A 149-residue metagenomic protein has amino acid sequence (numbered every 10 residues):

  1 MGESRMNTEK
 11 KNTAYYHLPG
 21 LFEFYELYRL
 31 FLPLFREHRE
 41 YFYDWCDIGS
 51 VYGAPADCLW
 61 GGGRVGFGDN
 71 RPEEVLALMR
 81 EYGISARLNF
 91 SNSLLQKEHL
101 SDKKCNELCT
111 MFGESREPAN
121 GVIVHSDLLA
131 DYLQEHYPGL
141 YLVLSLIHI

Functional and structural regions predicted by a protein language model:
G2-D47: N-terminal basic/disordered segments at the start of proteins
T13-H17, I48-Y52, G83-R87, G121-I123 (+1 more regions): Structural preference for beta-strand elements that scaffold enzyme active sites
L27-H38, V65-L76, S101-F112: Well-ordered, non-membrane alpha-helical segments in soluble/globular domains
H38-C46, N70-S85, F112-E117, D131-Y137: Acidic (Asp/Glu)-rich catalytic clusters
G49-R71, F90-H99: Glycine-rich, proline-tolerant flexible connector loops at the mouths of alpha/beta enzymes
G83-K103, L108, G121: Glycine-rich phosphate-binding "P-loop"
S126: Conserved, mostly hydrophobic/aromatic
H148-I149: Conserved small/polar residues in nucleotide/adenosyl-binding loops
